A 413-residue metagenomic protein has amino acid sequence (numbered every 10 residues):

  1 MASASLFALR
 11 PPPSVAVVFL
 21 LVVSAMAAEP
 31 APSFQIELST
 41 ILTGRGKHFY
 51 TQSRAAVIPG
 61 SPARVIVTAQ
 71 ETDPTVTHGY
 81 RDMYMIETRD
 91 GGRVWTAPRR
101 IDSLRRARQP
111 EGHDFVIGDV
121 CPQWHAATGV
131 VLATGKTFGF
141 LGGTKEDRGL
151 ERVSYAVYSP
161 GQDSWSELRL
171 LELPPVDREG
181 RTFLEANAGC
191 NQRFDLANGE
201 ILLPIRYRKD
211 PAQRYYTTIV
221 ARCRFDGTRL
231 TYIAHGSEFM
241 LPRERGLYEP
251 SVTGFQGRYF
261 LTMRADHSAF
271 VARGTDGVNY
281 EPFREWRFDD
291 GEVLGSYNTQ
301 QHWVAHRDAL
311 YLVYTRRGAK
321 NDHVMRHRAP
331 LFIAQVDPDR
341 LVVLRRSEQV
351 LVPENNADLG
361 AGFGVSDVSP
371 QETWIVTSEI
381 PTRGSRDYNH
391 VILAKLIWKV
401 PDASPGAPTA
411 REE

Functional and structural regions predicted by a protein language model:
M1-P11: N-terminal secretory signal peptides that target proteins for export/translocation
M1-S3, V23, E151: Short intrinsically disordered, low-complexity coil segments enriched in acidic
F7-L9, V23, T88, N321: Generic secretory/membrane-interface signal
P13-S24: Bacterial N-terminal signal peptides
E29-E413: Asp-box/BNR beta-propeller blade signature and adjacent active/binding-site loops in extracellular glycan-interacting
